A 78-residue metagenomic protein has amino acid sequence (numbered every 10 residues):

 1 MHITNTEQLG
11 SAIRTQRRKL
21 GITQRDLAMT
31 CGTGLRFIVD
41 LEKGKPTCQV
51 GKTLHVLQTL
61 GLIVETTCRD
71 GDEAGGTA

Functional and structural regions predicted by a protein language model:
M1-Q8: A detector for short, charged/polar N-terminal pre-domain segments
S11-D26, T30, H55: Short basic helix-loop element that most often maps to the first helix and adjoining turn of HTH DNA-binding modules
T30, K43, G51, A74-A78: Long, contiguous binding/interaction regions
G32-P46: Recognition helix of helix-turn-helix/homeodomain-like DNA-binding domains that insert into the DNA major groove
T47, E65-A78: Short, charged recognition helix plus adjacent turn of helix-turn-helix-like nucleic-acid-binding domains
G51-T67: DNA major-groove recognition helix of helix-turn-helix/homeodomain DNA-binding modules
